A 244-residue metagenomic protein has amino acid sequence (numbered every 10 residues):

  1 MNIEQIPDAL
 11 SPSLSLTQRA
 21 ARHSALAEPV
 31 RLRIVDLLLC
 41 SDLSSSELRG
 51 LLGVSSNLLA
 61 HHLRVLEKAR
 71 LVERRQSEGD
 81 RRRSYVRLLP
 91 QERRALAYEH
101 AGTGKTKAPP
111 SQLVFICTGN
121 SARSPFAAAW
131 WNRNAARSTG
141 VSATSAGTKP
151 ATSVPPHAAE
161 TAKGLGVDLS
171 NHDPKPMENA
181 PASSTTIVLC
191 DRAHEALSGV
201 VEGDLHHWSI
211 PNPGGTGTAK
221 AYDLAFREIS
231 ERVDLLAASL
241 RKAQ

Functional and structural regions predicted by a protein language model:
M1-Q18, P90-R133: Amphipathic alpha-helical dimerization/coiled-coil segments that flank or bridge DNA-binding/regulatory modules
T17-L58, S84-L88: N-terminal helix-turn-helix DNA-binding core of bacterial DNA-binding proteins
L63-R64: Short, hydrophobic-biased segments on the C-terminal half of alpha helices that form "recognition helices"
K68-R81: Beta-hairpin "wing" of winged helix-turn-helix
T106-E178: Conserved active-site segments centered on acidic
N179-S183: Alpha-helix C-terminal capping/helix-to-coil transition sites in glycosyltransferase folds
L189-E195: Short, polar loop motifs at secondary-structure junctions
A196-Q244: Phosphate-binding/catalytic loops
